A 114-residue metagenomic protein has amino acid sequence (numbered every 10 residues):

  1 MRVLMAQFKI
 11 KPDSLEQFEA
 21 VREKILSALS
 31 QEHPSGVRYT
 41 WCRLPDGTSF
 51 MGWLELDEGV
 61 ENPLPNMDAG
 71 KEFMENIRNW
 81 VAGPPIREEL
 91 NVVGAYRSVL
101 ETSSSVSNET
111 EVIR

Functional and structural regions predicted by a protein language model:
R2-K9, M51-W53: Active-site-flanking beta-strand signature of metal-NTP-handling nucleotidyl enzymes and homologous cyclase-like
V3-L4, A20-S27: Short, charged low-complexity linear motifs
K9-A20: Short, surface-exposed ligand-recognition loops at beta-strand->loop->(often short) alpha-helix junctions that present
P12, D46-S49, L56-N62: Short, charged/polar surface micro-motifs in flexible loops or helix N-caps
L15-Q17, E61-P63, Y96: Intrinsically disordered, low-complexity acidic/polar segments
K24-V37, L54-N91: An amphipathic, aromatic/His-enriched active-site/gating alpha helix that lines ligand/cofactor pockets
V37-T48, E72-R114: Glycine-rich beta-strand-turn "strand-cap" elements at beta-sheet edges
